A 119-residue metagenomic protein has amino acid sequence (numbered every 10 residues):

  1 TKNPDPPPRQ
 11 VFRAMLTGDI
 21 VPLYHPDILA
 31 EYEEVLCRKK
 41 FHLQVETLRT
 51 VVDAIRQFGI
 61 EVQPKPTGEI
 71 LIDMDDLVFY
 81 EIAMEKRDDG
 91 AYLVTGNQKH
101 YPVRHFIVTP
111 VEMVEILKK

Functional and structural regions predicted by a protein language model:
T1-Y24: Short, well-structured N-terminal submotif of metal-dependent ribonuclease cores
P26-L29, T47-L71: Acidic catalytic patch
I28, F79, K99-H100: Alpha-helix capping/helix-boundary segments
E69-D75, Q98-K99: Acidic, metal-coordinating catalytic cores used for nucleic-acid/nucleotide bond scission and strand-transfer chemistry
D73-Y92: Acidic, metal-associated active-site segment
D88-K119: Acidic, PIN/NYN-like endoribonuclease modules and their adjacent C-terminal/linker elements
